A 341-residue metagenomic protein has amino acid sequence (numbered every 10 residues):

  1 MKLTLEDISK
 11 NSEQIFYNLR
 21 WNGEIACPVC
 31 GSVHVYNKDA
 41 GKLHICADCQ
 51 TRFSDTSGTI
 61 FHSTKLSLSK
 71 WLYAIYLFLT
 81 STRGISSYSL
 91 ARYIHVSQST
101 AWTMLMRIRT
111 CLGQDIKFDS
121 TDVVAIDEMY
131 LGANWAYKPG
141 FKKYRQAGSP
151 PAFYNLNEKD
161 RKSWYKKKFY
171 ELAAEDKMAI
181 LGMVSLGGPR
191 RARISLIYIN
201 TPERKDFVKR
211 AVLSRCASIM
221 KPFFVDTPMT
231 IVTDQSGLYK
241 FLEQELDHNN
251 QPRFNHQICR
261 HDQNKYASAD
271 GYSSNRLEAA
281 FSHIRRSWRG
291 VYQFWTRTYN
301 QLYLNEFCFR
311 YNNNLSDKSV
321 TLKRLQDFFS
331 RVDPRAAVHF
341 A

Functional and structural regions predicted by a protein language model:
M1-A341: Residue-level recognition of single "structural anchor" positions that define or cap local secondary structure
